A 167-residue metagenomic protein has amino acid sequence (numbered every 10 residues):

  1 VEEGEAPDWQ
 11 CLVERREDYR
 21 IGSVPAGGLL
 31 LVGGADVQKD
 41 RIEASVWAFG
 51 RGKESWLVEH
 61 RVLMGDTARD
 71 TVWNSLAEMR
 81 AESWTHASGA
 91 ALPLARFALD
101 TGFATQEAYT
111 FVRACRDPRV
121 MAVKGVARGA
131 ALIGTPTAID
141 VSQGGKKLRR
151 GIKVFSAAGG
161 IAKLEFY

Functional and structural regions predicted by a protein language model:
V1-D8, S23, G52-Y167: Mg2+-dependent endonuclease catalytic cores in nucleic-acid-processing enzymes, primarily RNase H-like
V1-G33, S45: A contiguous, basic/glycine-rich beta-loop/short-helix subdomain that forms a polymer-engagement track
L30-G33, D40-I42, A90-A95: Structural beta-strand/beta-sheet cores of well-ordered domains, especially the beta-sheet scaffolds that support
G33-V58: Acidic, metal-ligating active-site segments
